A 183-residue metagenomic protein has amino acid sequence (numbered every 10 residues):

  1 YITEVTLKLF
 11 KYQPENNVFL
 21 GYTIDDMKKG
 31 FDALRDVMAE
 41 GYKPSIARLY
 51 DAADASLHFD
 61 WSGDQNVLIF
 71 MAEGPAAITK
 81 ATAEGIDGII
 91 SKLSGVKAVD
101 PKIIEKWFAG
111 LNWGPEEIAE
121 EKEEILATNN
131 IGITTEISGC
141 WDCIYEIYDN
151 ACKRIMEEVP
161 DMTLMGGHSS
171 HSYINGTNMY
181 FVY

Functional and structural regions predicted by a protein language model:
Y1-T6: A gly/ser-rich beta-alpha-beta helix-loop segment of oxidoreductase catalytic cores
L7-K11, V18, T23-Y183: C-terminal substrate-recognition/cap domain of FAD-linked oxidoreductases
